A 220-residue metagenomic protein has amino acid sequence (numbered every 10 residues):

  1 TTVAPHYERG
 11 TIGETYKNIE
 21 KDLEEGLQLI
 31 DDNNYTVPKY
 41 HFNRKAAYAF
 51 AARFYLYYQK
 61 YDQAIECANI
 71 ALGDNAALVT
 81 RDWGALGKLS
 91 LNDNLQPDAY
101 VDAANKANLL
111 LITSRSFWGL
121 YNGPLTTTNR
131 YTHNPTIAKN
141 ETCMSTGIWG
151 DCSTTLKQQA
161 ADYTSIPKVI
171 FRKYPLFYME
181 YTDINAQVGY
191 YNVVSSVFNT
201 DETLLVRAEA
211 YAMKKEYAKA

Functional and structural regions predicted by a protein language model:
T1-V37, L78, G84-A85: Aromatic-anchored glycine-rich loop motif in surface-exposed flexible loops
A4, Q63-D201: Hydrophobic-face positions in mid-chain alpha helices that act as interaction patches
